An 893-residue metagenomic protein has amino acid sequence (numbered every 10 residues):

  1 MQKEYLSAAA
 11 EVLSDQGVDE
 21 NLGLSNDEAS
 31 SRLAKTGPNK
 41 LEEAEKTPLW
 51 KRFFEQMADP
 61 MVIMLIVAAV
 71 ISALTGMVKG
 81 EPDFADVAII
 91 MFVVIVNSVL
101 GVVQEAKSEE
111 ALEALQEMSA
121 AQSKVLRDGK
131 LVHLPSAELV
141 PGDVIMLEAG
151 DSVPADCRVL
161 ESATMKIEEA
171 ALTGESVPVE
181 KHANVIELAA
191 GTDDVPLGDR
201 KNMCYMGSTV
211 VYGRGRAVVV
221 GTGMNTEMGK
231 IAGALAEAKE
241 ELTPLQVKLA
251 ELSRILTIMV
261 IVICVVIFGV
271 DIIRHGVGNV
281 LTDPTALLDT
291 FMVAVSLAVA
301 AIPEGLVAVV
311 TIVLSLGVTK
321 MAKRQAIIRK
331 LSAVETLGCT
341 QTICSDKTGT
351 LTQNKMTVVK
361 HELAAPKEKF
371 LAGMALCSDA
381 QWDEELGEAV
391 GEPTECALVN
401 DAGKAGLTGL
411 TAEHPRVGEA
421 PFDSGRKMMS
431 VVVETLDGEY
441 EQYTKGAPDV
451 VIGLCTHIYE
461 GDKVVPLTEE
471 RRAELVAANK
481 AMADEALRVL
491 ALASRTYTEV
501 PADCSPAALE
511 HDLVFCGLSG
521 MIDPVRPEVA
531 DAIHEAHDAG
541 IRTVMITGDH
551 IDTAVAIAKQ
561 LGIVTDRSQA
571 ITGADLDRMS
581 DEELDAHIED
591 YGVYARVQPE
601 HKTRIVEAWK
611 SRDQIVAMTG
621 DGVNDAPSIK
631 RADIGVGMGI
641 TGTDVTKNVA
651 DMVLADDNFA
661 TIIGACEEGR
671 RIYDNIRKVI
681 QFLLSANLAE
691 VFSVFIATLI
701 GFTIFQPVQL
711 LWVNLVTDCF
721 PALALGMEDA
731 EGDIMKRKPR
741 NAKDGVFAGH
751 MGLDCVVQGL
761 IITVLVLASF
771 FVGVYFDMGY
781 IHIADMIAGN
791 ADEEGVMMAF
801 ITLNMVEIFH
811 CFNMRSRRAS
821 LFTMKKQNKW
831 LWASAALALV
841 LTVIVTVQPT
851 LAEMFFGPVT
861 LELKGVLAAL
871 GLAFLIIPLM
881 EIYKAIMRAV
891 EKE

Functional and structural regions predicted by a protein language model:
M1-P739, V746-F747, L760, F800 (+1 more regions): Conserved cytosolic headpiece of P-type ATPases
I267, T763-Y775: Transmembrane alpha-helix/helix-exit interface in multi-pass inner-membrane proteins
T698-Q706, V772-E794: Helix-coil boundary and interhelical linker segments in multi-pass alpha-helical membrane proteins
T717, E794-C811: Generic alpha-helical transmembrane segments
A742-I761, G789-M798: Membrane-water interface at loop-to-transmembrane-helix junctions
I762, V766, M805-I808: ATP/pyrophosphate-binding catalytic subdomain of soluble kinases
M814: A C-terminal functional module that forms or caps the active site or interfaces directly with catalytic machinery
